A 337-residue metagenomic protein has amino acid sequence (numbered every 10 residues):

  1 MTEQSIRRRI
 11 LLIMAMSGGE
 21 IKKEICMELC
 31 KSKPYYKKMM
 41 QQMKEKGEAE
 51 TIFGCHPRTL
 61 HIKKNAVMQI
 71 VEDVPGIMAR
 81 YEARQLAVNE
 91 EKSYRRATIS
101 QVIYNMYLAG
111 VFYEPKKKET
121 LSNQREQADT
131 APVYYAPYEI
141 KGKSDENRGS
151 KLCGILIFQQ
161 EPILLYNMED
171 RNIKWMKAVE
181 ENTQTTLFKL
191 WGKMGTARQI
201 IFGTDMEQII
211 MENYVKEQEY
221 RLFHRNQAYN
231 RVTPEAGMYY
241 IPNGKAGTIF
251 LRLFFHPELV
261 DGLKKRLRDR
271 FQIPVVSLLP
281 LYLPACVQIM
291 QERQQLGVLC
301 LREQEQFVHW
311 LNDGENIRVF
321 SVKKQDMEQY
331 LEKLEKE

Functional and structural regions predicted by a protein language model:
M1-R80: Basic, Lys/Arg-rich alpha-helical nucleic-acid-recognition elements, primarily the DNA-binding modules of transcription
L11, K37, Q41, S100-I103 (+4 more regions): Generic detector of well-ordered alpha-helical segments enriched in charged/polar residues, highlighting helical
A15, E45, Y104-F112, G192 (+3 more regions): Generic surface-pattern signal
M16-G19, K117-Q124, R252: Short low-complexity stretches enriched in small and charged residues
Q85-K177: Exposed, interaction-prone assembly regions rather than primary DNA-binding/catalytic cores
D170-E337: C-terminal regulatory/effector modules of DNA-binding transcriptional regulators
